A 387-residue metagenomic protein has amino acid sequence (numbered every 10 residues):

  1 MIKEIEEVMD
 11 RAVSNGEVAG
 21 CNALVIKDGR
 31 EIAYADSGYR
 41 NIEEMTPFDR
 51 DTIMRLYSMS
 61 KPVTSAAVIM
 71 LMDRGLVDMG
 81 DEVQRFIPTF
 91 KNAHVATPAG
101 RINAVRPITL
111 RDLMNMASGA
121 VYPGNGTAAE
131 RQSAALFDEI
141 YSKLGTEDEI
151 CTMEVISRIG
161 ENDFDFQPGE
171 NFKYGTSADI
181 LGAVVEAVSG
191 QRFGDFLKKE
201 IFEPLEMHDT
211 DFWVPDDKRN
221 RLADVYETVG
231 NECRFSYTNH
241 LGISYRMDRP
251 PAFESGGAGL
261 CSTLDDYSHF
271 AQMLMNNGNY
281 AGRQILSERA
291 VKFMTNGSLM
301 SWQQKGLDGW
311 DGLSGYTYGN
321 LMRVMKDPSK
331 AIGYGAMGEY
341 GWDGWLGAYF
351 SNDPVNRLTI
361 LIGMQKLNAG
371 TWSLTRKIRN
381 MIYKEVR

Functional and structural regions predicted by a protein language model:
I2-L56, L76, N92-G100, Y245 (+4 more regions): Short, conserved catalytic-motif segment at the N-terminal edge
E6-M9, G29, R55-V83, A178-E186 (+2 more regions): Active-site SXXK
G29, M364-A369: A short, acidic, flexible beta-alpha connecting loop/helix-capping segment that sits on the rim of active
D36-G38, T238, M364: Short clusters of small/polar residues that mark proteolytic maturation junctions
M79-T97, P204: Short, glycine/proline-biased beta-turn/loop segments that scaffold the active-site neighborhood
H94-Y334: Short, surface-exposed loop or secondary-structure junction motifs that flank catalytic or metal-binding residues
Y334-Y340: Short, hydrophobic/aromatic-rich segments at coil-to-beta transitions
Y349-S351, R357-K366: Short, well-ordered beta-strand elements
